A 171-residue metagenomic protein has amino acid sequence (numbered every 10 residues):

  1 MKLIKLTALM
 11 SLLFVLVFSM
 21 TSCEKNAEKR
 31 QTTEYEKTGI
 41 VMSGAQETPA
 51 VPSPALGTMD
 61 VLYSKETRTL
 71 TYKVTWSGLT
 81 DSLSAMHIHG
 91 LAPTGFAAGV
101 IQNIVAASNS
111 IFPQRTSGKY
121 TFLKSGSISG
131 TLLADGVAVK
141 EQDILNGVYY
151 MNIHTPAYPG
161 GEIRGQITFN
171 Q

Functional and structural regions predicted by a protein language model:
M1-S22: Sec-dependent bacterial lipoprotein signal peptides
T21-M86, G90-Q171: Metal-centered catalytic cores of metalloenzymes
